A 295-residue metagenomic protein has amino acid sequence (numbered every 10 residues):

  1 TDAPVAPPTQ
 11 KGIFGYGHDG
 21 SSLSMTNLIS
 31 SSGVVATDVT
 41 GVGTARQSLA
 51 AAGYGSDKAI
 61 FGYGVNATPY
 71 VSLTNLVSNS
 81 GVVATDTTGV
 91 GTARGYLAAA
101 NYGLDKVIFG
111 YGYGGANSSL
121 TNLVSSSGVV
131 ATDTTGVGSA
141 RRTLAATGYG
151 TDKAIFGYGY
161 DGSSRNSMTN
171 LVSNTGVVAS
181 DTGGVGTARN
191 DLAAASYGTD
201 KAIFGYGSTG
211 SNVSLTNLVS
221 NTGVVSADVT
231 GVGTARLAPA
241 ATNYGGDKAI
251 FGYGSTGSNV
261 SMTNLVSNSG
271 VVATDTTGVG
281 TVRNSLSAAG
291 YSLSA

Functional and structural regions predicted by a protein language model:
T1-A295: Polar, enzyme-active/binding microenvironments
